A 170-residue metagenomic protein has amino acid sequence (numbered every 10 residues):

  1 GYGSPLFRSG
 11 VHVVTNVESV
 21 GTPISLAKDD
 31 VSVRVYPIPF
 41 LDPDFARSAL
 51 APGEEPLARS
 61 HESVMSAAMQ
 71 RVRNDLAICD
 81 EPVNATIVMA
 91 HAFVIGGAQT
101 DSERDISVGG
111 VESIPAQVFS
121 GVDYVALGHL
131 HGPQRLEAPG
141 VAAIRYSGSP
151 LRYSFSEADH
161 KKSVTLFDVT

Functional and structural regions predicted by a protein language model:
G1-T170: Extended recognition/assembly regions associated with phosphoester-bond processing machinery
